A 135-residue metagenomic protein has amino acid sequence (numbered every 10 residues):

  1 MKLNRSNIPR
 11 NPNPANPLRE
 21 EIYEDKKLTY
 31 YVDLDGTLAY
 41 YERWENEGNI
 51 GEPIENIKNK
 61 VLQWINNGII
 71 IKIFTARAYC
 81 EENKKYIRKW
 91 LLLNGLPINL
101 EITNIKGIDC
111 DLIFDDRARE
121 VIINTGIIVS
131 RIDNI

Functional and structural regions predicted by a protein language model:
M1-I135: HAD-like aspartate-dependent phosphatase fold
